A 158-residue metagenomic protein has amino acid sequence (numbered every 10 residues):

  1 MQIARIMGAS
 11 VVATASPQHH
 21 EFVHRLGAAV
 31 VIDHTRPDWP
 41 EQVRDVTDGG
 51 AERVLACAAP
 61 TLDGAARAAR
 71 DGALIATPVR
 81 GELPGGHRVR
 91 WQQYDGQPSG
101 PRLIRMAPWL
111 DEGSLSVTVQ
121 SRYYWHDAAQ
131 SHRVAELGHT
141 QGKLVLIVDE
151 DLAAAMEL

Functional and structural regions predicted by a protein language model:
M1-L158: Terminal helix/beta-alpha structural elements that buttress the NAD(P)+-binding lobe
